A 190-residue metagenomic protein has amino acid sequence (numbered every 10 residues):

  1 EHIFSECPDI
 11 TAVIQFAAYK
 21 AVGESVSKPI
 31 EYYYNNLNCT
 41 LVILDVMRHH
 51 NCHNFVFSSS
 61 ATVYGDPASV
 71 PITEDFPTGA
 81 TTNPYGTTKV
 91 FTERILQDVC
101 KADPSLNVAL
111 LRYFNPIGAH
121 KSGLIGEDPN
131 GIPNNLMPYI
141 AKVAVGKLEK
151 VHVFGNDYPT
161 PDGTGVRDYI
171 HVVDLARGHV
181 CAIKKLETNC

Functional and structural regions predicted by a protein language model:
E1-N35: NAD(P)H-binding glycine-rich loop region in Rossmannoid oxidoreductase-like domains and their noncatalytic homologs
Q15, Y34, L41-P84, A102-A109: Conserved Rossmann-fold NAD(P)-dependent oxidoreductase catalytic core, especially the SDR/UDP-sugar
K20-E24, V46-N54, V99, K185-L186: A short helix-coil junction within the Rossmann-fold of NAD(P)-dependent oxidoreductases
Y33, T82-V90, G126-P138, D168-Y169: Short-chain dehydrogenase/reductase
N38-V42, N54, F91-T92, H171-D174: Conserved cofactor-binding/catalytic machinery of classical short-chain dehydrogenase/reductase
C39, I43-M47, L96, G178 (+1 more regions): Hydrophobic positions on the long internal alpha-helix of Rossmann-like NAD(P)-dependent oxidoreductase domains
D66-A68, T82-A119, P138-L148: Active-site Tyr-X1-5-Lys
P116-A119, P138-T160, R167-C190: Alpha-helical substrate-binding/gating segment
